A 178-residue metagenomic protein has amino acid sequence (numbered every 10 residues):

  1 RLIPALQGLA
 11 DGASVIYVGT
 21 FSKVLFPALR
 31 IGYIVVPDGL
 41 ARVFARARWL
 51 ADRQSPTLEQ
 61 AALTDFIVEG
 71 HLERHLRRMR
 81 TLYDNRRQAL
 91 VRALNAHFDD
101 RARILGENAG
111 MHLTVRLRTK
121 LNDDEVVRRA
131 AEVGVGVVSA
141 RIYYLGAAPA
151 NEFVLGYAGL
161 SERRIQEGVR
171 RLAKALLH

Functional and structural regions predicted by a protein language model:
R1-H178: PLP-dependent class I/II
